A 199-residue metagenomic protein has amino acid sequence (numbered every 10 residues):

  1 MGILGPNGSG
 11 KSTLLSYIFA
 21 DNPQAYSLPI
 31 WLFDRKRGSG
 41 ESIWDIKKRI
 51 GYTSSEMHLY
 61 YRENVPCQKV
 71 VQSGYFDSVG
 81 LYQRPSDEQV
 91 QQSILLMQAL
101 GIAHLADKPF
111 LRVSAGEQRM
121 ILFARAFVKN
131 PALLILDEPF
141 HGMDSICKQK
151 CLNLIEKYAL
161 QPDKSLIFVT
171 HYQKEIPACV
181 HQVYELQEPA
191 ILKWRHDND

Functional and structural regions predicted by a protein language model:
L4-P6: The feature captures the beta-strand-to-loop junction immediately N-terminal to the Walker
P29-D45: ABC ATPase NBD Q-loop/coupling interface
R62-G80: Q-loop/switch helix immediately C-terminal to the Walker
R84-P85, P109-V113, E117: Conserved ABC ATPase signature
D87-L105: Conserved ABC ATPase "signature" region
F123: Hydrophobic anchor residue at the start of the ABC signature
L134-E138: Catalytic Walker B motif of ABC-type/P-loop ATPase nucleotide-binding domains
